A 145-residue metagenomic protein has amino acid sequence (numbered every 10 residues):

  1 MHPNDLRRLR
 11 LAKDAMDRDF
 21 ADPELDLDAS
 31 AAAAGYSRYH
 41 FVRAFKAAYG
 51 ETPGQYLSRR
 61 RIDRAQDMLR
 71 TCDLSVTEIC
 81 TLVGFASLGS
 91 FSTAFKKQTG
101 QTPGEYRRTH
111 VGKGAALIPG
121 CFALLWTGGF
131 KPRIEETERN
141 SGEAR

Functional and structural regions predicted by a protein language model:
M1-Y39, A47, T52, R64-R145: Alpha-helical bundle regulatory/interaction domains
V42: Short, highly charged
Q55-L57: Short, basic-rich loop-to-helix N-cap that marks the start of a DNA-contacting helix
